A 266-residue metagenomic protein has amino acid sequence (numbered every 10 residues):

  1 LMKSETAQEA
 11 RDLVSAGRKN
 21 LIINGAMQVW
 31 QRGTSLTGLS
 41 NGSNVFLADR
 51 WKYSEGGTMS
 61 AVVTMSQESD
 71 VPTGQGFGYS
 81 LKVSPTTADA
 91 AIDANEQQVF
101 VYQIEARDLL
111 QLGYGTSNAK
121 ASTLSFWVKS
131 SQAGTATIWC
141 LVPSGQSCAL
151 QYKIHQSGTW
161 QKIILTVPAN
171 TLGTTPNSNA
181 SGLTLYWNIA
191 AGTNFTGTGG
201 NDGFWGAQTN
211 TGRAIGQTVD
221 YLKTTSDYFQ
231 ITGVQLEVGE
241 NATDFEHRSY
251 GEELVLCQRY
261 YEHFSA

Functional and structural regions predicted by a protein language model:
L1-V14: A signal for long, low-complexity, Ser/Thr/Asn-enriched, surface-exposed stalk/shaft and domain-boundary segments
D12-A266: Extracellular and organelle-lumenal recognition/adhesion modules and their flexible linkers in secreted
